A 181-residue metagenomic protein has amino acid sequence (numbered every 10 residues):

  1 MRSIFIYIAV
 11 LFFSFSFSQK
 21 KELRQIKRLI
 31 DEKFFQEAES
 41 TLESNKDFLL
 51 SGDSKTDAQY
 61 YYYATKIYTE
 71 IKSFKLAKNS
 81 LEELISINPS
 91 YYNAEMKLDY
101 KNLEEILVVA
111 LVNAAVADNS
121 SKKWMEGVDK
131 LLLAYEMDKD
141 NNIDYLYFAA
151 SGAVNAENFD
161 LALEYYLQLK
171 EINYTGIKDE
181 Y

Functional and structural regions predicted by a protein language model:
M1-Q25: Bacterial Sec-dependent N-terminal signal peptides
F17-V109, S120-S121: N-terminal leader/linker segments that initiate helical-solenoid repeat arrays
F48, I87, M137-D138, I172: Structural marker of alpha-solenoid helical repeat scaffolds
G52-D53, N102-E104, M137-N141, K178: Short coil/turn linker motifs that delimit alpha-helical repeat modules in TPR/alpha-solenoid proteins
A58, V108, N142-D144, I177-K178: Helix-start (N-cap) detector for alpha-helical repeat units in TPR-like alpha-solenoids, especially tetratricopeptide
D138-K139, A149-Y181: Solenoidal tandem-repeat scaffolds enriched in leucines and small polar residues
